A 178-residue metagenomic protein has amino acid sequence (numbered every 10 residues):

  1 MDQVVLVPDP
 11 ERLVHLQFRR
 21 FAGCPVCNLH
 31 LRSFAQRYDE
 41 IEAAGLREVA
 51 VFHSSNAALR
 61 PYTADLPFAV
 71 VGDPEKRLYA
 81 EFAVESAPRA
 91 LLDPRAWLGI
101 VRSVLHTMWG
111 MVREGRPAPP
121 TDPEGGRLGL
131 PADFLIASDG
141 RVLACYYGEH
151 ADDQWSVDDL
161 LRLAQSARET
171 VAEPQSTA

Functional and structural regions predicted by a protein language model:
M1-V5: A short loop-to-beta-strand scaffold at the N-terminal edge of the catalytic core in hydrolase folds
L6-Q36, E48: Short active-site neighborhood of thiol/selenol oxidoreductases, capturing the structured segment around
D9-E11, A44, G129: Residue-level preference for short coil/turn positions at secondary-structure junctions
R19, F52, A137: Short beta-strand/turn micro-motifs composed of small residues that flank or help shape donor/cofactor-binding pockets
H30-E81: Structural microenvironment flanking redox-active thiols in thiol-disulfide oxidoreductases
A69-D152: Thiol/selenol-based redox catalytic cores and closely related redox-interacting motifs
A151-S166: A short, polar/charged loop-to-alpha-helix boundary motif
T170-A178: Cysteine/selenocysteine-centered motifs that mediate thiol-based redox chemistry or coordinate metal-sulfur cofactors
